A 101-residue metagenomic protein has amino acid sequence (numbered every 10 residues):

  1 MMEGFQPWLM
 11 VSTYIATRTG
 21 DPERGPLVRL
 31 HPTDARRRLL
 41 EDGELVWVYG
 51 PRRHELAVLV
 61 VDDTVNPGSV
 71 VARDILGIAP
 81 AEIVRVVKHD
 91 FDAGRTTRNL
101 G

Functional and structural regions predicted by a protein language model:
M1-G101: Long, contiguous, secondary-structure-rich segments that constitute the structural scaffold of globular domains
